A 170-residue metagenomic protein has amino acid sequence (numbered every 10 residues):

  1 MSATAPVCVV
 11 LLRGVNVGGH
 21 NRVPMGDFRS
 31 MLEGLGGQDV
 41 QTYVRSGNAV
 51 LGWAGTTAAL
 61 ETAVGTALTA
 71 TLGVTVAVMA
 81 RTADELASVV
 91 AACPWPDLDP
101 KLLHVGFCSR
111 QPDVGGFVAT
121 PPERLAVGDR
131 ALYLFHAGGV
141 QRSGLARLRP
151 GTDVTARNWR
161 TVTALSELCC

Functional and structural regions predicted by a protein language model:
S2-C170: Surface-exposed, charge/polar-rich loops and edge strands
